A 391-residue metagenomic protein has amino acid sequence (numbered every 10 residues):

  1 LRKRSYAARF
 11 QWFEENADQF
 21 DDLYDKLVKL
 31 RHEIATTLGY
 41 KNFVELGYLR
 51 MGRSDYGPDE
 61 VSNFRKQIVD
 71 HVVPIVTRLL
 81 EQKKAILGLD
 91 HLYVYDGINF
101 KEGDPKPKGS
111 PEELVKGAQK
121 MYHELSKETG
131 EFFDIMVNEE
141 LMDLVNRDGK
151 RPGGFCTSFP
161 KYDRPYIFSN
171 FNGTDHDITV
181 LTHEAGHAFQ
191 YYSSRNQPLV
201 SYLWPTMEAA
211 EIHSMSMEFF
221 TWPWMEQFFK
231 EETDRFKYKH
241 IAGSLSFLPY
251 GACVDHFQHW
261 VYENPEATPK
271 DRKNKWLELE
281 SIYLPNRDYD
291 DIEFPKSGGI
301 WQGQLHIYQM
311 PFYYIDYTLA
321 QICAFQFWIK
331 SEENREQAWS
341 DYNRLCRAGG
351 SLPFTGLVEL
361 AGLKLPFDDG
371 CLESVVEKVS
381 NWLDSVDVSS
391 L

Functional and structural regions predicted by a protein language model:
L1-Y6: Short, charge-rich amphipathic alpha-helices with coiled-coil/heptad character
F10-Y166, K364: Contiguous, non-catalytic segments that form substrate-binding/exosite surfaces or channel walls
V69-H71, S194, P205-T233, H240-I241 (+2 more regions): Post-HExxH zinc-binding segment in Zn-dependent metallohydrolases
V145, L181, F189, S216-F219 (+5 more regions): C-terminal, non-catalytic "cap/extension" segments appended to globular domains
K161, F171-N172: Extracellular zinc-dependent metalloprotease catalytic-domain scaffold
Y166-N170, Q197-M207, F236-A242, V261-Y262 (+1 more regions): Short beta-alpha connecting loops at secondary-structure transitions that line or flank enzyme active sites
H176-E184: Short alpha-helical catalytic segment bearing the HExxH-like zincin motif of zinc-dependent metalloproteases
G186-V200, F220: Catalytic Zn2+-binding segment of zinc metalloproteases
